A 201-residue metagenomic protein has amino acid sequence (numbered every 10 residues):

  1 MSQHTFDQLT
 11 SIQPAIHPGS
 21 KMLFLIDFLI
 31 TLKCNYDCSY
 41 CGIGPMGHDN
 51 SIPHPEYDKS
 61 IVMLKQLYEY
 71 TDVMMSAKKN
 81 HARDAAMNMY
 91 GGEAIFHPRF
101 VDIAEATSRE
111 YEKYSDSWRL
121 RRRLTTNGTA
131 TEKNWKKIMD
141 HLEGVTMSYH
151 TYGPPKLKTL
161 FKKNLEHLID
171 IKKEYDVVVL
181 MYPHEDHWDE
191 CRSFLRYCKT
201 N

Functional and structural regions predicted by a protein language model:
M1-D27, S76-H81: N-terminal [4Fe-4S]-dependent radical SAM core
M1-Q13, P53-D58, V62, R121-L124: Short coil-to-helix leader/linker segments, especially the first N-terminal amphipathic alpha-helix with its helix
P14-V62: Canonical Radical SAM [4Fe-4S] cluster-binding loop centered on the CxxxCxxC motif and its immediate flanking residues
S39, E93-F96: Aromatic-lined carbohydrate-binding surfaces of glycoside hydrolases
N50-H54, E93, T151: The substrate-binding groove and active-site-proximal loops of carbohydrate-active enzymes, especially glycoside
I61-M89, H97-C198: Radical SAM/AdoMet-radical enzyme domain recognition
N201: Flexible glycine/acidic-rich beta-alpha junction loops that bind and position SAM and/or redox cofactors in anaerobic
